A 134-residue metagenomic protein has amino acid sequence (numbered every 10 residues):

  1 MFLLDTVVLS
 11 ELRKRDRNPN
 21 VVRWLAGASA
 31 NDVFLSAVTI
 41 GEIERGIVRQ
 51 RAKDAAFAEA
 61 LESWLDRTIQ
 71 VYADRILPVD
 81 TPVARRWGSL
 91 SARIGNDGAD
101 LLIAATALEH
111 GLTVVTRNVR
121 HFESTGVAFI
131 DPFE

Functional and structural regions predicted by a protein language model:
M1-L35, T39, R49-R67, E134: Short, well-structured N-terminal submotif of metal-dependent ribonuclease cores
L3, T113-T116, E123: Nucleic acid-binding interface residues in structured DNA/RNA-binding domains, emphasizing the DNA-engaging scaffolds
L9, I40-I43, A84, F122: A generic structural signal for short hydrophobic patches within well-formed alpha-helices
A37-V38, D80, N118, F133: Residues at the C-termini of beta-strands that transition into short coil/loop
R45-Q50, E59, Q70-R117: Active-site neighborhoods of divalent-metal-dependent phosphate/nucleic-acid chemistry enzymes
I103, F122-S124: Short secondary-structure capping/turn micro-motifs that flank functional sites
